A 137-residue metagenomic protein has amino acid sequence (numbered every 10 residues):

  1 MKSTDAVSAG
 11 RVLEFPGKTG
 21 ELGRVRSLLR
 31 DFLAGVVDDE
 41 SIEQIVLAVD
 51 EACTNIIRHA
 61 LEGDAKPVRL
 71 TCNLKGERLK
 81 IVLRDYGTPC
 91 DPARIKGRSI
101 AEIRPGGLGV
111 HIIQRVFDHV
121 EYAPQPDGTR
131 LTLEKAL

Functional and structural regions predicted by a protein language model:
M1-V12, I57-L137: Conserved beta-strand-loop-beta-strand hairpin that lines the nucleotide-binding pocket of ATP/GTP-utilizing enzymes
V12-G23: STAS-typified acidic loop motif
L22, R26-L29, I113: Heptad-repeat coiled-coil signal-transmission/dimerization helices
R26-D50, E102-R104: Conserved short strand/loop->alpha-helix "switch" segment adjacent to the catalytic nucleotide/phosphoryl-transfer site
E51-N55: Conserved polar catalytic motif of the HATPase_c/GHKL fold
